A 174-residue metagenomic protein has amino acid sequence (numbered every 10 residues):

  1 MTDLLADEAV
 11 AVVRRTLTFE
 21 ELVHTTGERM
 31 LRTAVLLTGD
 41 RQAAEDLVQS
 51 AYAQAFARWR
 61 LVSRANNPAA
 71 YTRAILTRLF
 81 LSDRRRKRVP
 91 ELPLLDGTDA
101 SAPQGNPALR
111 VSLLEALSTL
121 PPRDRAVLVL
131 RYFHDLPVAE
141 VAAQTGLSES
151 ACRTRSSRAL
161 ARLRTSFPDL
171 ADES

Functional and structural regions predicted by a protein language model:
M1-V10, L17-F19, L160-S174: C-terminal edge and immediately downstream basic/flexible tail or linker adjoining helix-turn-helix-like DNA-binding
A11-E21, L31-S50, W59-N66, E149: Short, charged helix-capping/linker segments at alpha-helix termini
G27, L31, Y52, P121 (+2 more regions): C-terminal flanking helix
M30, A34, A44-A55, I75 (+3 more regions): Short, small-hydrophobic-rich alpha-helical interface motif
Q49-F56, N66-R86, S156, L160: Σ70-family region 2.3-2.4 aromatic/basic alpha-helix that recognizes the −10 promoter and nucleates DNA melting
R60-R64, A74-L94, G105-L109: Arg/Lys-rich amphipathic alpha helix in sigma70-family domain 2
T77, L81, T145-D169: DNA-recognition helix of helix-turn-helix
V127-R131: A short pre-motif secondary-structure segment
